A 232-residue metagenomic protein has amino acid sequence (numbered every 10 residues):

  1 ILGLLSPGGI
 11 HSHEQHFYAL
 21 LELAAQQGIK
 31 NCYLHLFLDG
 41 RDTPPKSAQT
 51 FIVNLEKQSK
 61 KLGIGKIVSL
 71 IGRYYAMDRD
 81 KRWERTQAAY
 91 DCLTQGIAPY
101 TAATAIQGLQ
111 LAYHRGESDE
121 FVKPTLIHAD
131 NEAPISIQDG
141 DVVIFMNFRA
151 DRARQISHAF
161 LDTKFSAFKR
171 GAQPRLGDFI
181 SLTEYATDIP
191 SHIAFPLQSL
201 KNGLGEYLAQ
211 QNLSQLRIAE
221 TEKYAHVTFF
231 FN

Functional and structural regions predicted by a protein language model:
I1-N232: …; additionally, a secondary subgroup of soluble metalloenzymes is captured
